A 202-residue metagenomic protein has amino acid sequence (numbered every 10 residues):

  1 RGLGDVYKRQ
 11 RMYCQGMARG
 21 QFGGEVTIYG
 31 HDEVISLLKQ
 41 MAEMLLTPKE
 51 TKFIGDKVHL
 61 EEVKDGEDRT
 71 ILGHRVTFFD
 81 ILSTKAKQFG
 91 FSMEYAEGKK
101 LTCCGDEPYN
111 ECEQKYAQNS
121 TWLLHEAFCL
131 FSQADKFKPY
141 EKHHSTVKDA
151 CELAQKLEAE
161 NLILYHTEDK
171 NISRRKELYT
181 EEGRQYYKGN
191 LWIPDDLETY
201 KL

Functional and structural regions predicted by a protein language model:
G2-Y7: Short, small-residue-biased leader/transition segments that mark boundaries at the very start of proteins
K8-R19, A150-L153: Histidine-anchored nucleotide/phosphate-binding helix
G20-G24: Conserved SF1/SF2 helicase motif Ia
V26-D32, L124, I163: Short internal beta-strands
I28, D32-I35, T167-N171: Short histidine/acidic/glycine/proline-rich micro-motifs that form metal- and phosphate-coordinating active-site loops
K49-G55: A glycine-rich helix N-cap at a beta->alpha junction
H59-K115, D196-L202: Core dinuclear metal-dependent hydrolase active-site scaffold
P108-L197: Cap/insert and terminal regions of metallo-dependent hydrolase folds
